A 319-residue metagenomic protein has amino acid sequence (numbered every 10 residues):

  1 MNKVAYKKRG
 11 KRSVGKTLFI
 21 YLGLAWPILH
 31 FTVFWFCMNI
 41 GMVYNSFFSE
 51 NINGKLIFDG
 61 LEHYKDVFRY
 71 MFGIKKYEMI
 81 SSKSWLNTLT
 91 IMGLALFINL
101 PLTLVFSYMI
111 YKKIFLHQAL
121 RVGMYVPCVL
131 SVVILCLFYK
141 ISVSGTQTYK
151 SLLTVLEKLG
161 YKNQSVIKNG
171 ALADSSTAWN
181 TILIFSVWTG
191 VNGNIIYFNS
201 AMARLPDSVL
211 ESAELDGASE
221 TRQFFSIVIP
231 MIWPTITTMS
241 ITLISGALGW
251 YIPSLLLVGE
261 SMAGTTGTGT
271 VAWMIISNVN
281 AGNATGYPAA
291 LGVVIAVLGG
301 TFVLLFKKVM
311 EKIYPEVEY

Functional and structural regions predicted by a protein language model:
M1-R9: N-terminal Lys/Arg-rich, disordered targeting/topogenic segments
Y6, S13-Y319: A structural signal for multi-pass alpha-helical bundles of membrane permease subunits that mediate small-molecule
